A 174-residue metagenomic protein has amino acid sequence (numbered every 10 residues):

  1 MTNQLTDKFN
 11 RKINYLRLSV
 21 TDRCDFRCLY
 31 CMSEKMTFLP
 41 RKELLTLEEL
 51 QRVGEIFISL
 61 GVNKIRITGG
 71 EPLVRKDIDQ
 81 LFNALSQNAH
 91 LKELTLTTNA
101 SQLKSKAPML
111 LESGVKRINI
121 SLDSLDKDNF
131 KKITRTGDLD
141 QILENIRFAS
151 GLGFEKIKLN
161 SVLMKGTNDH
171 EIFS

Functional and structural regions predicted by a protein language model:
M1-T6: Radical SAM enzyme core and accessory elements
K8-E48: Canonical Radical SAM [4Fe-4S] cluster-binding loop centered on the CxxxCxxC motif and its immediate flanking residues
L47, Q51-R66, V74-F173: Radical SAM/AdoMet-radical enzyme domain recognition
E71: Conserved G/P- and acidic residue-centered "switch" motifs that form tight phosphate/ATP-binding loops in soluble
